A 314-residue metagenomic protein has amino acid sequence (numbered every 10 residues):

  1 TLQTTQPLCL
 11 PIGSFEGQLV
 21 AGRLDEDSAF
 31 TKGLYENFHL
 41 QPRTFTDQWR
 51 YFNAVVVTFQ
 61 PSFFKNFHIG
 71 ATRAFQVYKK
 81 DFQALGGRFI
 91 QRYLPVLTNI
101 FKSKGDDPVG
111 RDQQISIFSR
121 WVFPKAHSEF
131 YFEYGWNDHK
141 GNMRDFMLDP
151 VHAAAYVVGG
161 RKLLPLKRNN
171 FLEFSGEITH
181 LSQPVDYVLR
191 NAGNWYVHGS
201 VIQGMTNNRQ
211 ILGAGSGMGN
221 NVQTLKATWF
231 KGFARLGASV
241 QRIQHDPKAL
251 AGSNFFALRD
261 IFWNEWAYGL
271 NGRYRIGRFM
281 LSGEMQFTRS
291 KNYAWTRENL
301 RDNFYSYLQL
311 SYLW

Functional and structural regions predicted by a protein language model:
T1-F30, R50, A54-K80, S175-V185: Outer membrane beta-barrel
G13-F15, R43-R50, F171, F262: Glycine-rich, flexible loop segments associated with nucleotide phosphate handling
A29-Q48, F146-D149: Outer-membrane beta-barrel proteins
Q60-W314: Exposed, low-structure sequence patches enriched in small/polar residues
